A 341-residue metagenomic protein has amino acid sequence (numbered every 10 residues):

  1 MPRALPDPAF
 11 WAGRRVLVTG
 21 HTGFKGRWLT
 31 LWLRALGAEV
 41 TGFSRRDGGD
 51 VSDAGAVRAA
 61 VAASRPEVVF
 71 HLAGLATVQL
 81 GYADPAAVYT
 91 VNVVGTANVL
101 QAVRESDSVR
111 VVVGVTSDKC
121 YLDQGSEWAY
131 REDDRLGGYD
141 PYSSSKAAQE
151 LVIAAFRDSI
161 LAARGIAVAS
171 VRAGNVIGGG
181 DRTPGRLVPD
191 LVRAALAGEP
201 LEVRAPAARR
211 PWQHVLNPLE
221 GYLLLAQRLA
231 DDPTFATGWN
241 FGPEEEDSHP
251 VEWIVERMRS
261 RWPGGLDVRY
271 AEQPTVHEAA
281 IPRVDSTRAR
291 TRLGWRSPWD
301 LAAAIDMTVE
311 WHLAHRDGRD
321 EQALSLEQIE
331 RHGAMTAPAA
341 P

Functional and structural regions predicted by a protein language model:
M1-L17, L31, L324-P341: Non-catalytic terminal and boundary segments that flank Rossmann-like NAD(P)-dependent oxidoreductase
T19, F43, V69-L75, V112-D118 (+1 more regions): SDR active-site strand-loop-helix element
T19-W32: N-terminal Rossmann NAD(P)H-binding glycine-rich loop of SDR-like oxidoreductase domains
L36, A195-P341: C-terminal substrate-binding subdomain of Rossmann-fold SDR/epimerase-dehydratase oxidoreductases
A38-R46: Conserved glycine-rich Rossmann-like NAD(P)H-binding loop of the short-chain dehydrogenase/reductase
V51-V91: NAD(P)H-binding glycine-rich loop region in Rossmannoid oxidoreductase-like domains and their noncatalytic homologs
A83-Q101, E105, R110-V111, C120-V176 (+1 more regions): Catalytic helix-loop patch of NAD(P)-dependent Rossmann-fold dehydrogenases
